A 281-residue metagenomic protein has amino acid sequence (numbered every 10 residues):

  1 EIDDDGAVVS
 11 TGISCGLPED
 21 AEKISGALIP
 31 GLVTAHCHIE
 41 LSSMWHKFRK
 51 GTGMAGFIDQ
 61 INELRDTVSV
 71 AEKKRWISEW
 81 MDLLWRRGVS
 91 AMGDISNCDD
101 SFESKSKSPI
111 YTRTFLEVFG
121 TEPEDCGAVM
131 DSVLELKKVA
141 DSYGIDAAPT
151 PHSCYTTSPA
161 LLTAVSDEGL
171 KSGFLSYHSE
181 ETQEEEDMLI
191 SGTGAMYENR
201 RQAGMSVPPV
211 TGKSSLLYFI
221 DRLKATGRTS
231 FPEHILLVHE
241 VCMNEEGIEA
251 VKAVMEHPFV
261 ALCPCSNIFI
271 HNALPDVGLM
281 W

Functional and structural regions predicted by a protein language model:
E1-I29: Histidine-rich, glycine-flanked metal-binding segment
A27-L28, S43-S108, D131-S142: Alpha-helical scaffold segments that flank or form the walls of functional sites
P30-S42, F174-Q183: Histidine-centered catalytic micro-motifs
V33, I58, S90-A91, Y111-R113 (+4 more regions): Structural preference for beta-strand elements that scaffold enzyme active sites
H38, N97, E117-T121, H152-C154 (+3 more regions): Active-site beta-loop-alpha junctions enriched in small/polar residues
S43-R75, R113-L116, Q183-P232, V254: Active-site gating loops and adjacent loop-to-helix segments of metal-dependent hydrolytic enzymes
S90, D131-F174: Active-site gating/metal-coordination segments in enzymes
H152-T163, P209-S215, F219-W281: Active-site-adjacent C-terminal substructures of enzyme catalytic domains
